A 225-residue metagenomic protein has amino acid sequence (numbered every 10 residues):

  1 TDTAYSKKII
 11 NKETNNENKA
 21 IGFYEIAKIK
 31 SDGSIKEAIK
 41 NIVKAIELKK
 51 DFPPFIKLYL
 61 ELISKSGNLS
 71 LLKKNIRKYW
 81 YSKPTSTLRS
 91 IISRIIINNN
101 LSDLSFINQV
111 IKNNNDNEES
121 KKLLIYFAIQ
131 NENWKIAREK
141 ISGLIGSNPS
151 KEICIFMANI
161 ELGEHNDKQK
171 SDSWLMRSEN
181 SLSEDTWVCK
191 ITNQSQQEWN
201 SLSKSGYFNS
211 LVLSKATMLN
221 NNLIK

Functional and structural regions predicted by a protein language model:
T1, S6, I10, I42 (+7 more regions): Inward-facing hydrophobic residues that define packing positions of alpha-helical scaffold repeats
T1-I9, G67-T87, I96, I145-K151 (+3 more regions): TPR/TPR-like (Sel1-like) alpha-helical repeat modules
K12-Y24, S34-A38, L48-K57, G67-L72 (+6 more regions): Generic helix N-cap/helix-start motif at coil->alpha-helix transitions
K30, L62-S64, I92-I96, A128 (+1 more regions): Residue at a conserved register position within TPR or TPR-like alpha-solenoid repeats
Y126-K135, E139-G143, S150-K168: Extended alpha-helical scaffolding segments
C189-T192, S203: Short cysteine-rich clusters marking metal-coordination/redox-active sites
K204-I224: Short cysteine/histidine-rich metal-coordination sites, predominantly Zn2+-binding motifs
